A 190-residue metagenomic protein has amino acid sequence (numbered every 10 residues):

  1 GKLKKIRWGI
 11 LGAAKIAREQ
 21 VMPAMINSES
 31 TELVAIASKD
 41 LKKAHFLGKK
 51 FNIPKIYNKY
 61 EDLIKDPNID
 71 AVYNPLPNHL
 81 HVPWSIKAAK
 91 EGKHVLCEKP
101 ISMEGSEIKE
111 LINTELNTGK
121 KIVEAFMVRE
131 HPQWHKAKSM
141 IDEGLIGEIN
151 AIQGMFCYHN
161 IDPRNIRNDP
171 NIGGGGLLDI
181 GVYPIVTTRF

Functional and structural regions predicted by a protein language model:
G1-F51: N-terminal Rossmann-like dinucleotide-binding module
Q20, F46, K59-D62, A71 (+5 more regions): Alpha-helical elements of Rossmann-like donor-binding domains used by nucleotide-donor carbohydrate transfer enzymes
S30, N52, N68, L145-E148: Glycine-centered tight turns that cap/initiate beta-strands
T31-A35, D70-V72, G174-G175: Short active-site oxyanion
F51-T114: Beta-loop-alpha module in the N-terminal Rossmann-like domain of NAD(P)-dependent dehydrogenases, especially those
K109-M127, E148-I152: Rossmann-fold dehydrogenase core element
V128-F190: Predominantly a Rossmann-like dinucleotide-binding segment in NAD(P)-dependent oxidoreductases
